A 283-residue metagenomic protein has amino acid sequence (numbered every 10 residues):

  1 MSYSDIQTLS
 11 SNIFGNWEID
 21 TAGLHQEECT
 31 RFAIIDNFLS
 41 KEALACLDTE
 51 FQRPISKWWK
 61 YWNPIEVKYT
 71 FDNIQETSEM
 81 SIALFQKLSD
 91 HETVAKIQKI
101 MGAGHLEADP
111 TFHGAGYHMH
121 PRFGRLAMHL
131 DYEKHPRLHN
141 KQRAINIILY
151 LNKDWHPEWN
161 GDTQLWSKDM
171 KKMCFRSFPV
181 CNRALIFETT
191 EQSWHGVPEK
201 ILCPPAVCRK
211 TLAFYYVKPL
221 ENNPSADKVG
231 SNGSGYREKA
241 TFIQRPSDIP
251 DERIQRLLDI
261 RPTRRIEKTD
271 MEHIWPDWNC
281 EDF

Functional and structural regions predicted by a protein language model:
M1-F14: N- or domain-start disorder-to-order transition segments that initiate the globular core
N12-I100, D282: Non-heme Fe(II)/2-oxoglutarate
A33-I35, Q75-L88, D131-P136, M170-C174 (+1 more regions): Active-site rim elements
S40, L44, S81, D90-V94 (+7 more regions): A structural signal for well-ordered alpha-helical scaffolds and beta->alpha junctions
Q52, L88-Q142, D154, E158: Non-heme Fe(II) oxygenase catalytic core, chiefly the N-lobe of the double-stranded beta-helix
V67-T70, I100-E107, G124-R125, L185-I186 (+1 more regions): A structural signal for the main folded, soluble domain(s) of proteins
F123, E133, L138-R143, K153-F283: Catalytic core of Fe(II)/2-oxoglutarate
N146-I148: Eukaryotic charged/polar low-complexity linker/IDR segments
